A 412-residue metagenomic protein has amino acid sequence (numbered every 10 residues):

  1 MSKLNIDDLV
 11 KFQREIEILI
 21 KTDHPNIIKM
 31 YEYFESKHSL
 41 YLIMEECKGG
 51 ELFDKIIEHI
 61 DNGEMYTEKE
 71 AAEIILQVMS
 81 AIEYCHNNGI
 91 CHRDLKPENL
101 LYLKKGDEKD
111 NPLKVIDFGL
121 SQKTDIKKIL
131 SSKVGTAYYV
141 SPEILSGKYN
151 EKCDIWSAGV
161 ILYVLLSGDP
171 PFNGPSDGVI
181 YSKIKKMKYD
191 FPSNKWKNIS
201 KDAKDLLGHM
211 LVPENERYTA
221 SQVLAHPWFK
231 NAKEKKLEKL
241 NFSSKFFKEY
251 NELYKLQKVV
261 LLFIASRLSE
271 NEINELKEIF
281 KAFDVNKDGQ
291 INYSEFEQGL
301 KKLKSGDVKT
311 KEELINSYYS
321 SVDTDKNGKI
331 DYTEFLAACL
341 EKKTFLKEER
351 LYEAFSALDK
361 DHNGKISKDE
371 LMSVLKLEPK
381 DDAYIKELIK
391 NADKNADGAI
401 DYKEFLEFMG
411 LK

Functional and structural regions predicted by a protein language model:
M1-T22: Conserved N-lobe beta3->alphaC-helix segment of eukaryotic protein kinase catalytic domains
Y33: Activation-segment/catalytic-loop signature of the eukaryotic protein kinase fold
H38-E51: Conserved short submotifs of the Hanks-type protein kinase catalytic core that shape the nucleotide-binding pocket
I74-I75: Activation segment signature within eukaryotic-like protein kinase domains
D154: Conserved catalytic-loop aspartate of Hanks-type protein kinases
L261-L262, N292-G306, D331-K342, I366-P379 (+1 more regions): Amphipathic regulatory helices of Ca2+-sensor modules
